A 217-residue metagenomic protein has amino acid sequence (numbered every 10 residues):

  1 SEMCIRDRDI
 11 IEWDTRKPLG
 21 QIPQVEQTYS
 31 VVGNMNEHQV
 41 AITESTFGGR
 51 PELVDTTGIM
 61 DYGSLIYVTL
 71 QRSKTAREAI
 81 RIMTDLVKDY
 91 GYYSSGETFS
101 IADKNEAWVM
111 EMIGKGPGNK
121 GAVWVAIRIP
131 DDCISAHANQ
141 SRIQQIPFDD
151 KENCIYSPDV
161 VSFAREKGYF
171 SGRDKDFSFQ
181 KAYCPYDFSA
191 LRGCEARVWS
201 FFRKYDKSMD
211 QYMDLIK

Functional and structural regions predicted by a protein language model:
E2-I5: Short, small-residue-biased leader/transition segments that mark boundaries at the very start of proteins
I10-W13, P18: N-terminal accessory alpha/beta regions
P18-Q21, L86-K88: Intrinsically disordered, low-complexity segments enriched in polar/charged residues with Gly/Pro, especially when
Q21-Q27, Q39, Q71, Q140 (+3 more regions): Residue-identity detector for glutamine
P23-Q27, V31-V40, G48, T56: Function-dense linear segments that define catalytic or interfacial modules in macromolecule-processing proteins
V40, S45-I129, I134-A136, Q211-D214: Structured, non-membrane catalytic/scaffold regions adjacent to prosthetic-group chemistry
K104, M110-K217: Extended, regular secondary-structure scaffolds
